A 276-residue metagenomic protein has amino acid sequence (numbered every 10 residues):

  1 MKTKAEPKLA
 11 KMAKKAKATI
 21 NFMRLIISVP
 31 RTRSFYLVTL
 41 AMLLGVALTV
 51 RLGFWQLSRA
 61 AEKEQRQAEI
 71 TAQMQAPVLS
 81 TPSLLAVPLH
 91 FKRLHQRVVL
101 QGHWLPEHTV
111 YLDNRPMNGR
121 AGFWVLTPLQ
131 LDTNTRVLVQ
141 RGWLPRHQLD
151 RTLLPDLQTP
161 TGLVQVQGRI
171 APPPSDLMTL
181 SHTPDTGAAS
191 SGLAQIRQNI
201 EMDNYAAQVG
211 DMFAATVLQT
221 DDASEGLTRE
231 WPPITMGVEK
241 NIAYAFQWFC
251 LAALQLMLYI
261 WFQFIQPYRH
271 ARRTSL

Functional and structural regions predicted by a protein language model:
A5-A16: Cationic, amphipathic, low-complexity segments that mediate targeting or membrane/lipid association
T19-L276: Surface-exposed, charge/polar-rich loops and edge strands
